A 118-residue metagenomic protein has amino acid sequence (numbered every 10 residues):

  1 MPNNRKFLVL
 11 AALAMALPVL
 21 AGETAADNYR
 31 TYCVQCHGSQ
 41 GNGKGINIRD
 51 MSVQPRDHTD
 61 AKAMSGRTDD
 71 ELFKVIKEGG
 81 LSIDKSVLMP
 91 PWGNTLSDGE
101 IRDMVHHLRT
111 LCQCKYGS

Functional and structural regions predicted by a protein language model:
M1-V9: Bacterial N-terminal signal peptides that target proteins for export
A14-Y29, S118: Electrostatic cytochrome c docking/interface patches
E23-V34, R67, E71, D98: Sequence context surrounding c-type heme c attachment/ligation sites in exported
Y29-Q40, M104-L108: The canonical Cys-X-X-Cys-His
S39-N42, S118: Secreted/processed peptides and extracellular or luminal domains of membrane proteins
N42-E71: Gly/Gly-Pro-rich "capping" loops immediately C-terminal to redox-active cysteine motifs in periplasmic/lumenal
Q54-D57, V75-R102, L108-L111, Y116-S118: Axial heme c-ligation environment in periplasmic c-type cytochrome domains
